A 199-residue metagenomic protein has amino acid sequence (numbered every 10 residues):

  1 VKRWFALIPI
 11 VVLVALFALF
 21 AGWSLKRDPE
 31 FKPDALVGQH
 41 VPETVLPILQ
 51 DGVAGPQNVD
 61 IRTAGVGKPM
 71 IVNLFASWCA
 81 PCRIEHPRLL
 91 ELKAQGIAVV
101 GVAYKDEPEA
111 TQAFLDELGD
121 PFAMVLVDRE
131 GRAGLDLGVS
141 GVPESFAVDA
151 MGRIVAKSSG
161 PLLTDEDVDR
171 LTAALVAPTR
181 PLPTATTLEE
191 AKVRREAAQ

Functional and structural regions predicted by a protein language model:
V1-D51, K192-Q199: N-terminal targeting signals for export/organelle localization
L7, D116-P121, D128-R194: Thiol/disulfide oxidoreductase modules built on the thioredoxin-like
G38, E43, G96, F122-A123: A generic structural signal for alpha->beta connector loops
P42, F75, V100: Conserved Rossmann-like nucleotide-binding pocket used by diverse enzymes that bind dinucleotide cofactors
T44-I71: A short beta-strand-turn-helix
K68-M70, F75-W78, G141: Short pre-active-site segment immediately N-terminal to redox-active cysteine/selenocysteine motifs in thiol-based
I71-V72, V99, S145: Hydrophobic beta-strand anchors of alpha/beta hydrolase catalytic cores
R83-G119, D128-L135, L188-Q199: Structural microenvironment flanking redox-active thiols in thiol-disulfide oxidoreductases
